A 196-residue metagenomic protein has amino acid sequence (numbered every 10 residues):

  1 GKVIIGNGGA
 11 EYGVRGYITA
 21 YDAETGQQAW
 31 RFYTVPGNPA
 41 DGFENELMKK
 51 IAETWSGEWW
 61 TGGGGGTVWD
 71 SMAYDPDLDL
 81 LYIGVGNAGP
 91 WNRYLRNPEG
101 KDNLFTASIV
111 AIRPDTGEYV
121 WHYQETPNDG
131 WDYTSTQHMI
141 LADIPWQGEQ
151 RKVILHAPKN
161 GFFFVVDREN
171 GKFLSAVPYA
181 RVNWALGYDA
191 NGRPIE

Functional and structural regions predicted by a protein language model:
G1-E196: Noncatalytic, solvent-exposed loop/strand surfaces of beta-propeller-type extracellular/periplasmic domains
